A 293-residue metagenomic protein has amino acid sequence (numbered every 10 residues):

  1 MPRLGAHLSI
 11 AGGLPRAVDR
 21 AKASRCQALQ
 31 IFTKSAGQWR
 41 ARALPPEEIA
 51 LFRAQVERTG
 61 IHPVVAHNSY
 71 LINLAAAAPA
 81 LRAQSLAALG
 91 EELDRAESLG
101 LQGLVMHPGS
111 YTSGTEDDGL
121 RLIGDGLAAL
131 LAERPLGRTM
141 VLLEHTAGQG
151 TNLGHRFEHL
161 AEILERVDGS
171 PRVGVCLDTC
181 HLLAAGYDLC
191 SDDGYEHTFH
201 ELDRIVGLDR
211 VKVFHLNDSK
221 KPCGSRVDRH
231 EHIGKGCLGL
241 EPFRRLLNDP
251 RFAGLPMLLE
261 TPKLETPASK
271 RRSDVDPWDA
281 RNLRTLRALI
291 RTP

Functional and structural regions predicted by a protein language model:
M1-N68, I72-L93, L289-P293: N-terminal pre-domain/capping segments
H7-A11, F32-A36, N68-L71, G109-Y111 (+4 more regions): Active-site beta-loop-alpha junctions enriched in small/polar residues
A17-R20, E48-Q55, A88-R95, G119-L130 (+5 more regions): A general structural detector for well-ordered alpha-helical segments in enzyme core domains, enriched
D19-C26, L44-V65, E92-G100, A128-R138 (+3 more regions): Acidic (Asp/Glu)-rich catalytic clusters
A21, H67, S85, A96 (+5 more regions): Conserved, mostly hydrophobic/aromatic
R40-E48, A76-A88, G114-D125, T151-H159 (+3 more regions): Alpha-helix N-cap and loop-to-helix initiation/capping positions
L74-G174: Active-site acidic/histidine proton-transfer and metal-coordination neighborhood in alpha/beta enzyme cores
A161-P293: Histidine-acidic metal/acid-base catalytic patches
